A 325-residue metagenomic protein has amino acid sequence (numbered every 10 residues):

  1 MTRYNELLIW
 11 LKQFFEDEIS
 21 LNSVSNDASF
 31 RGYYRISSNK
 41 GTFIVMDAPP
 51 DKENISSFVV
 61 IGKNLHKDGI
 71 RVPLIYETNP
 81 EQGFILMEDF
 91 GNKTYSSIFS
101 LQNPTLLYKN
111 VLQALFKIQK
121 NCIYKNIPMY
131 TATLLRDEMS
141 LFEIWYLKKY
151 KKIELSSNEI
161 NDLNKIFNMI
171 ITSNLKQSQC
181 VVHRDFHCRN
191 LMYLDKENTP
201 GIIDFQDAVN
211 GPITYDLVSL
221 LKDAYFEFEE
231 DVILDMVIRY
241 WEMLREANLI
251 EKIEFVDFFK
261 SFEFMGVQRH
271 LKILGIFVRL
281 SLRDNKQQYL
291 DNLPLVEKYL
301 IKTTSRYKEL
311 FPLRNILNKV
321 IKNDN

Functional and structural regions predicted by a protein language model:
M1-F84, C180, L194-T199, L317-N325: Conserved NTP-binding catalytic cores of kinases and kinase-like/nucleotidyltransferase enzymes across multiple kinase
L7, K12, I123-P128, T133-L134 (+3 more regions): An alpha-helical support segment within catalytic cores of ATP-dependent transferases
G32-S37, I118, N168-L217, A224-E227: Active-site acidic catalytic loop and adjacent metal/ATP-binding pocket of ATP-dependent phosphoryl transfer enzymes
Y34-R136, K151, E159, L175-K176: ATP-binding pocket architecture of kinase catalytic cores
F58, P104, Y108-V111, L135 (+5 more regions): Hydrophobic packing residues in well-ordered alpha-helices of helical domains and bundles
L107, H183, V209-N210, F259-V267: Secondary-structure capping and boundary motifs in well-ordered enzyme cores
L141-Y150, T214-I250, F264-D284, V296-T303: Active-site activation/catalytic loop segments of kinase-like enzymes and analogous catalytic loops in related
G275-N325: ATP/Mg2+ or Mg2+-diphosphate-binding catalytic cores that bind nucleotide phosphates or diphosphates via glycine-rich
